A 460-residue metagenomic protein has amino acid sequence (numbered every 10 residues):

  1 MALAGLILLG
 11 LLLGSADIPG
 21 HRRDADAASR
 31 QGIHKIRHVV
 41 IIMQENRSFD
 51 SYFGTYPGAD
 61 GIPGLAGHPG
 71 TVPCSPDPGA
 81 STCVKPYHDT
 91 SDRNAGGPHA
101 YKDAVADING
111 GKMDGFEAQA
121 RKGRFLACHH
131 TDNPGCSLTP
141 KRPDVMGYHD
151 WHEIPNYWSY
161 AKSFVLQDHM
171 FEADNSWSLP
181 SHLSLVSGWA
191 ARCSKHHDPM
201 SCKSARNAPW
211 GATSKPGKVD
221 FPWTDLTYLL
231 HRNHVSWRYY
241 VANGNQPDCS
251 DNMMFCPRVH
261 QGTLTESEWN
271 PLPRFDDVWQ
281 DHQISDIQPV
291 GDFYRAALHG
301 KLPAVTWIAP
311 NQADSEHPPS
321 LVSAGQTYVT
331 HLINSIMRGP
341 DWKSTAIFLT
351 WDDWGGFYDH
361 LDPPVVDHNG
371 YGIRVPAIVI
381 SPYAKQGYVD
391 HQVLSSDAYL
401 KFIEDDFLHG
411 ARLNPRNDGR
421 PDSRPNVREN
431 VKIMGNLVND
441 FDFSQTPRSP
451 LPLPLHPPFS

Functional and structural regions predicted by a protein language model:
A2-S15: Bacterial N-terminal signal peptides
I18-S460: N-terminal pro-sequences and low-complexity stem/linker regions of secreted or lumenal proteins
